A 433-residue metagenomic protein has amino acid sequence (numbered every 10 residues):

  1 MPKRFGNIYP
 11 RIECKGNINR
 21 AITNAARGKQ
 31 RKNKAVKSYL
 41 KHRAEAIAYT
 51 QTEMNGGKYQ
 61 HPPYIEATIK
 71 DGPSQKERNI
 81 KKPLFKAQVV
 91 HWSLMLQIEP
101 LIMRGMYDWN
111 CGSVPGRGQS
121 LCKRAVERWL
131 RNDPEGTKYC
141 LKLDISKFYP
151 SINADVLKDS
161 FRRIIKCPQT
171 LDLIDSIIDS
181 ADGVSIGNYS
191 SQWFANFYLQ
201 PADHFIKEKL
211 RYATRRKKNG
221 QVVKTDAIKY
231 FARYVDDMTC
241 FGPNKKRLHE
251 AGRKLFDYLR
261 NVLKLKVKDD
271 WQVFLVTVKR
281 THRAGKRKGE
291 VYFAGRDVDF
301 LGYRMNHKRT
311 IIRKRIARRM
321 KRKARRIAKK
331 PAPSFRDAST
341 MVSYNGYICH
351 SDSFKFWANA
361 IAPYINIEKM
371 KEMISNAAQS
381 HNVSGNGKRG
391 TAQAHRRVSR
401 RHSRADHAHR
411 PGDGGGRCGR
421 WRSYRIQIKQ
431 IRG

Functional and structural regions predicted by a protein language model:
M1-A48, E53, N376-Q379, N386-G390 (+4 more regions): Non-catalytic, polymerase-adjacent accessory regions of viral genome-replication enzymes
P2-Y9, M95-N153: Active-site-proximal segment of RNA-dependent polymerases
T52-Q75, V89, I165-I178: Reverse-transcriptase-like RNA-dependent polymerase core
K76-Y107, A181-L210: Conserved pre-motif C helix in the palm subdomain of viral-like polymerases
P83, Q88, W92, S180 (+6 more regions): Right-hand nucleic-acid polymerase module
G112-C122, F231, T239-C240, Q272-K286: Beta-rich nucleic-acid/ligand-interaction surfaces
R128-V235, T239-R260, M341: Conserved polymerase palm-domain catalytic core
